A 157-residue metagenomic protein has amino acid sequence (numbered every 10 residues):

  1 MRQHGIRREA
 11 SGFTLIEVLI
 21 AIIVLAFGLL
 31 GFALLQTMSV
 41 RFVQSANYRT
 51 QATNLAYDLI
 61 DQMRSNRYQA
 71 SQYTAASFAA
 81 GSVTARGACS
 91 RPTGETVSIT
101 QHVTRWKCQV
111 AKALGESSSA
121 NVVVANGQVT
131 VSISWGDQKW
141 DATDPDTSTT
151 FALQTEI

Functional and structural regions predicted by a protein language model:
M1-F13: N-terminal leader/signal peptides at the extreme start of proteins
S11-V24: N-terminal signal-anchor/signal peptide hydrophobic helix marking the start of the first transmembrane segment
G12, S39-R41, Q72, S77: Residue-level preference for alpha-helix termini and adjacent loops
I20, A46-N47, N54-I157: Flexible, low-complexity segments enriched in proline/glycine/serine and punctuated by aromatic residues
V24-A46: C-terminal juxtamembrane segment of a hydrophobic transmembrane alpha-helix
